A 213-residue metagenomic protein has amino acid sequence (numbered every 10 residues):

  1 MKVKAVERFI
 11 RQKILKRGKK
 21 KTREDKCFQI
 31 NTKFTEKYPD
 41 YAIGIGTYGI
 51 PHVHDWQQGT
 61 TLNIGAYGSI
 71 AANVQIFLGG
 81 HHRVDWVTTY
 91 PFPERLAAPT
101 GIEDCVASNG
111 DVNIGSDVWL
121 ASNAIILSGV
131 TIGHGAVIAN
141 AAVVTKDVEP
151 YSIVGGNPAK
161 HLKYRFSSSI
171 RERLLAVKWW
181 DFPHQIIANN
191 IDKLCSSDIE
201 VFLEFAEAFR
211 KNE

Functional and structural regions predicted by a protein language model:
M1-T35: Membrane-proximal basic amphipathic "stem/tether" segments
I30-K33, A42, Y48-V130: Flexible, glycine/small-residue-enriched loop-and-beta-strand segment within the central core of proteins
V74, I126, A142-V144, A159: Short coil-to-beta-strand initiation/turn motif
G80-H81, V148, Y164-R165: Conserved catalytic-core motifs of eukaryotic protein kinase domains, centered on the activation segment
E94-I126, P158-E213: C-terminal segments of enzyme domains that contribute to small-molecule binding surfaces
G133, V137-A139, V143: A generic "structured core" feature
